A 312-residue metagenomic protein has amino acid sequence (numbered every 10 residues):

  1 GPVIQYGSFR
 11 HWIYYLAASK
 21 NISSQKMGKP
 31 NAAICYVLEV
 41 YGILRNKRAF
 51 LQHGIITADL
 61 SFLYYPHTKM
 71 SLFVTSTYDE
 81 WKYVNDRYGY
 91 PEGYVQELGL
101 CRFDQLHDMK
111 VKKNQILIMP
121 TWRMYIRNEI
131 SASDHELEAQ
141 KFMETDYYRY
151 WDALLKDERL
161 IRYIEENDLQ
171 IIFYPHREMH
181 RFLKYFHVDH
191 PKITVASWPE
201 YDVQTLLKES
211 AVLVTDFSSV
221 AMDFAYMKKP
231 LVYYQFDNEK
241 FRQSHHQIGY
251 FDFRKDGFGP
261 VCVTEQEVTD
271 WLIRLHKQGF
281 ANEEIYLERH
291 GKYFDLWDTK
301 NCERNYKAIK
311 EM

Functional and structural regions predicted by a protein language model:
G1-L106: Active-site and donor-binding regions of nucleotide-sugar-utilizing enzymes
K20, K47, L72, Q115 (+2 more regions): Structural motif
P30-A33, W81-V84, Q105, I126-R127 (+2 more regions): Short, charged/polar "capping" segments at the starts of alpha-helices and the immediately preceding loops
A33-G54, H135-M143, K229-K240: A short, gly/pro- and small-residue-rich
P91, F186-H190, F217-Y293: Catalytic binding pocket for nucleotide-activated donors in carbohydrate/polymer assembly enzymes
C101-Y185, C262, W297: Conserved catalytic-core segment of nucleotide-activated headgroup transferases in glycan assembly
R177-M222: Donor nucleotide-activated moiety binding/catalytic core segment of transferases that use nucleotide-activated donors
D298-M312: C-terminal alpha-helical cap of glycosyltransferases
